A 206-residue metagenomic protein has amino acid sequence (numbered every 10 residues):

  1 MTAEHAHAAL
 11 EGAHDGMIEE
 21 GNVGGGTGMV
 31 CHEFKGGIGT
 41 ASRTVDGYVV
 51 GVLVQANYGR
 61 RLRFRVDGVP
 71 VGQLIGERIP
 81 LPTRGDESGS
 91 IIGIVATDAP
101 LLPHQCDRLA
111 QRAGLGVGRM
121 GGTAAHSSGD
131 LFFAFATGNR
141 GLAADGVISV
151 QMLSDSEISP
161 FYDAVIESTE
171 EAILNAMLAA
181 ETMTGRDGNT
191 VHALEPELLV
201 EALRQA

Functional and structural regions predicted by a protein language model:
M1-A206: A structural signal for small-residue-enriched, beta-sheet-centric alpha/beta enzyme cores and oligomeric scaffold folds
